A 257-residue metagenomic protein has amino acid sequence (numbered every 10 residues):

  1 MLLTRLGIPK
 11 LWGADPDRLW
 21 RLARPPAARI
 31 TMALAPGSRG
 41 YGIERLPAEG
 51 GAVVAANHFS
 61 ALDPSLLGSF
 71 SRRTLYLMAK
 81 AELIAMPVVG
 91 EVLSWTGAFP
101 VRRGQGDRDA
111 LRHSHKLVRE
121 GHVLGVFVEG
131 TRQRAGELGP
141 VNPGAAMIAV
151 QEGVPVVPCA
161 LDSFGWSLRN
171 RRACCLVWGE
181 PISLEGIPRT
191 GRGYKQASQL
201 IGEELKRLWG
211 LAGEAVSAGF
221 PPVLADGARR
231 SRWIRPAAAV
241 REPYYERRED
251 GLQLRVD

Functional and structural regions predicted by a protein language model:
M1-G42, P87-T96: A transmembrane-helix-recognition feature enriched in membrane-embedded lipid enzymes and envelope glyco-/phospholipid
L2-D15, L19, D109-D257: Non-catalytic C-terminal accessory region of glycerolipid acyltransferases and related lyso-lipid remodeling enzymes
A23, R73, A98, H122 (+1 more regions): Short glycine/serine/threonine/alanine-rich loop segments
A27-R29, W95-V101, V128-R132: Short, basic, glycine/proline-bearing loop/turn elements
R29, S65, A146-M147: Active-site phosphate/pyrophosphate- and oxyanion-stabilizing loops and adjacent acidic/basic residues in soluble
A33, A48-Q105, H113: Catalytic core of membrane glycerolipid acyltransferases/transacylases, capturing the structured, soluble-facing
P36, G104-D107, L138: A conditional alpha-helix N-cap/helix-loop micro-motif detector
I43-P47: Glycine-rich helix-loop-beta junction characteristic of Rossmann-like nucleotide cofactor-binding loops
